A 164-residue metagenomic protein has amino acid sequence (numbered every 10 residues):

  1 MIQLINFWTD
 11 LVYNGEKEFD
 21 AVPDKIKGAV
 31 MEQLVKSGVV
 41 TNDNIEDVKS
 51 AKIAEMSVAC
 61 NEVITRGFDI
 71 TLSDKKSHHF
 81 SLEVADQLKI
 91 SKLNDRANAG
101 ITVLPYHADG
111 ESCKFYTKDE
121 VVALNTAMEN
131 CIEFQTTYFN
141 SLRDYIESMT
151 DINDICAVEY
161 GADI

Functional and structural regions predicted by a protein language model:
M1-I164: A preference for well-ordered globular domain cores that mediate specific macromolecular interactions or catalysis
